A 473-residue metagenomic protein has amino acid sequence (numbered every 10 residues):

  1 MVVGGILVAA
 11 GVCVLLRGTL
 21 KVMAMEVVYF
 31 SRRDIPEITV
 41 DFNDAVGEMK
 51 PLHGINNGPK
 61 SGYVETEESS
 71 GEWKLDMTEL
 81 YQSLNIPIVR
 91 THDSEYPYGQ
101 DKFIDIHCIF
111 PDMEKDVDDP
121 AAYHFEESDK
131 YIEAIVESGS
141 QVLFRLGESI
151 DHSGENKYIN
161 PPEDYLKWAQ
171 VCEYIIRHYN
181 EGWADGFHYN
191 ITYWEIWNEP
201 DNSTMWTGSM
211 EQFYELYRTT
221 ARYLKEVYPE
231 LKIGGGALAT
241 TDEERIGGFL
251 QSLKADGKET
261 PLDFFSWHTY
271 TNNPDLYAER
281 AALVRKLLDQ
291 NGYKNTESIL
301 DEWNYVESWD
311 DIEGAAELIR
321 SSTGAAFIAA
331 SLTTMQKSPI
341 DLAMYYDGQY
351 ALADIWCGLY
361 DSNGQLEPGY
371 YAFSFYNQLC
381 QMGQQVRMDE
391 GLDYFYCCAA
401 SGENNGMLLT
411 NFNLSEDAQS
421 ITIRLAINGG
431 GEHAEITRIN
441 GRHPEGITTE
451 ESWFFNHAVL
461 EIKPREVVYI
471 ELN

Functional and structural regions predicted by a protein language model:
M1-V8: N-terminal Sec-pathway targeting helices
L20-I88: N-terminal carbohydrate-binding accessory modules
I35-N43, E72-M77, F125-K130, R177-G182 (+5 more regions): Alpha-helical scaffolding within the catalytic cores of extracellular/periplasmic polymer-degrading hydrolases
L84-N272: Substrate-binding cleft and catalytic face of glycoside hydrolase catalytic domains, especially the flexible beta-alpha
W267-E313, T334, D341, G364-Q365: Glycoside hydrolase catalytic-domain groove-lining segments
N304-C397, G402-E403: Aromatic/acidic polysaccharide-binding cleft in carbohydrate-active enzymes
G391-G430, I436-I439, P464-Y469, N473: Carbohydrate-binding surface patches
R438-F455: Solvent-exposed beta-strand/loop surfaces of large extracellular or lumenal domains
